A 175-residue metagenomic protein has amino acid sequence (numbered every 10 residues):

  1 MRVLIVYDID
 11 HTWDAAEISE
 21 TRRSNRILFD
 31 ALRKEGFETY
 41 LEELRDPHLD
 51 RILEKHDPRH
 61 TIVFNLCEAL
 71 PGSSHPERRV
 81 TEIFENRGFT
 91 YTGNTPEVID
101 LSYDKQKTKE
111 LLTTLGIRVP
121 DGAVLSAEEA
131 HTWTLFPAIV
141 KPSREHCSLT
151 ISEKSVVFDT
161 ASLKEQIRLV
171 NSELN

Functional and structural regions predicted by a protein language model:
M1-D8, H56, L101-N175: Active-site nucleotide/adenylate-binding loops and adjacent lid/helix of ATP-dependent enzymes
M1-T90, E97: ATP-binding N-terminal substructure of ATP-dependent carboxylate-amine bond-forming enzymes
E17, E68-I83, N94-V98, G122-A130 (+1 more regions): Short, surface-exposed, charge-dense and proline/glycine-enriched linear segments
T39, T90-Y91, V119, A138: Hydrophobic beta-strand scaffold residues
